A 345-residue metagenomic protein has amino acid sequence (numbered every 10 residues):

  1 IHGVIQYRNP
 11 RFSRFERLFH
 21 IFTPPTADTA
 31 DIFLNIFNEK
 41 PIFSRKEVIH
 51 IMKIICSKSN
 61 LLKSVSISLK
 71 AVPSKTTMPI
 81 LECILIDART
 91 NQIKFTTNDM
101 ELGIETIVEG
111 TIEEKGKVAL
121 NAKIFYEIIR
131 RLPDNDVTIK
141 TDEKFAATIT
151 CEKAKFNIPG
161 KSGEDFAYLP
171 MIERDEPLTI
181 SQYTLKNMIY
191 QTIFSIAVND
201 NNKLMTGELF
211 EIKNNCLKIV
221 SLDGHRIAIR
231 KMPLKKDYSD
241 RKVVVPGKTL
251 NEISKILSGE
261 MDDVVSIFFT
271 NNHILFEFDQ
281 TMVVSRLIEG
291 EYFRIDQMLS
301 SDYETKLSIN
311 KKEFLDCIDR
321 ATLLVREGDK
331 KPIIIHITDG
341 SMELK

Functional and structural regions predicted by a protein language model:
H2, N9, E304-T305: Alpha-helical interaction segments
H2-I5, I49: N-terminal non-cleavable signal-anchor helices
V4-Y7, A27: Intrinsic low-complexity, disordered N-terminal segments enriched in polar/charged/small residues
Y7-R8, I32: Alpha-helix boundary/capping motif
R8-R17, R45: Basic polycationic patches enriched in arginine
F19, T26-K345: Structural preference for solvent-exposed beta-strand-turn elements and adjacent flexible terminal/loop segments within
